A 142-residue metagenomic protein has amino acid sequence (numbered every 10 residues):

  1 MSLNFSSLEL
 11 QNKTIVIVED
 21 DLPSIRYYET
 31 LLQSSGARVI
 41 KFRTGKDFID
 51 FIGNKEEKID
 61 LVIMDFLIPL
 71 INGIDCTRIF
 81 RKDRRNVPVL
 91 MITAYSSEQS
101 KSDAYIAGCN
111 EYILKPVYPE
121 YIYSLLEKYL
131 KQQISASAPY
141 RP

Functional and structural regions predicted by a protein language model:
M1-V16, E120-P142: Non-catalytic signal-transmission and effector/linker regions of two-component phosphorelay proteins
E19: Conserved acidic carboxylate
L22-I40: Two-component/phosphorelay signaling modules centered on CheY-like receiver
K41-L61: Acidic, metal-coordinating helix/loop segments flanking the phosphotransfer/catalytic sites of two-component signaling
T44, N72-D75: Acidic catalytic/metal-coordinating carboxylates
P69, S97: The feature encodes the CheY-like receiver
I74-R85: Short amphipathic alpha-helix used as the core "switch/output" element in two-component signaling
